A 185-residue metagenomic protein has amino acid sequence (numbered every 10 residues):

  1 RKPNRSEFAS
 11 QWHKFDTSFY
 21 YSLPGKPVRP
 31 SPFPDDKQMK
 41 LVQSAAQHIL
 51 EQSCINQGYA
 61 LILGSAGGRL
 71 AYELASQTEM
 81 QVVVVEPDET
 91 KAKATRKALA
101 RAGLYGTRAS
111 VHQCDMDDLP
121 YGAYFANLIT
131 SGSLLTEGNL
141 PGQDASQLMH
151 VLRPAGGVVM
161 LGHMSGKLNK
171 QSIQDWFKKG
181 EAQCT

Functional and structural regions predicted by a protein language model:
R1-G67, A75-S76, L99-A100: Extracellular/periplasmic ectodomains of large secreted or surface enzymes and adhesion receptors
S53-C54, T78, G103, H150-A155: A generic alpha-to-beta junction signature in SAM-dependent methyltransferases
Q81-E86: Conserved SAM-binding motif I beta-strand of class I
E89-A123: S-adenosyl-L-methionine
Y124-Q143: A short SAM/SAH-binding and catalytic strip from SAM-dependent methyltransferases
N139-V158: A short glycine-rich, Lys/Arg-flanked "PGG" loop and its adjoining helix->strand segment in the class I
L168-T185: Conserved Class I S-adenosyl-L-methionine
